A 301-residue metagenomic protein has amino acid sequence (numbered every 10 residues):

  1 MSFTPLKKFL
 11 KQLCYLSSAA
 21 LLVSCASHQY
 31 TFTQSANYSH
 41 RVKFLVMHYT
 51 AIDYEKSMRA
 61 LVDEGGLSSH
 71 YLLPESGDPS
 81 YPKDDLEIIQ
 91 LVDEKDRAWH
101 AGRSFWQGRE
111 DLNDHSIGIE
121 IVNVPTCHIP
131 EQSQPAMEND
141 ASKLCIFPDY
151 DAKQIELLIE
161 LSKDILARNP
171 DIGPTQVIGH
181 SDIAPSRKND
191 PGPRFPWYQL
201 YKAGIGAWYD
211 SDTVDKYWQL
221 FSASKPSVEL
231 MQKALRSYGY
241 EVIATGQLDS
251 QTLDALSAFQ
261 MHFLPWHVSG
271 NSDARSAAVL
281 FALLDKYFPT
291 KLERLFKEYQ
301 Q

Functional and structural regions predicted by a protein language model:
S2-C14: Bacterial N-terminal signal peptides that target proteins for export
V23-S24: C-terminal motif of bacterial Sec signal peptides marking the signal peptidase cleavage site
S27-D171, T175: Active-site-adjacent loop/helix surface patches within enzyme catalytic domains that shape the substrate-binding cleft
I52, D93, K163-D171, D182 (+5 more regions): Sec-exported extracytoplasmic/periplasmic mature domains
M58, F105-G108, D140-K153, P185-R187 (+3 more regions): Second-shell loop/turn segments in exported
R59, I165-H180, I243-Q247, V268-N271: Surface-exposed patches in mature extracellular/periplasmic domains of secreted proteins
L72-L73, P193-Y217: Acidic, His- and aromatic-enriched active-site or binding-groove loops in soluble protein domains that engage sugars
F221-E293: Short acidic, glycine/serine/threonine-rich helix-capping segments at coil-helix boundaries
